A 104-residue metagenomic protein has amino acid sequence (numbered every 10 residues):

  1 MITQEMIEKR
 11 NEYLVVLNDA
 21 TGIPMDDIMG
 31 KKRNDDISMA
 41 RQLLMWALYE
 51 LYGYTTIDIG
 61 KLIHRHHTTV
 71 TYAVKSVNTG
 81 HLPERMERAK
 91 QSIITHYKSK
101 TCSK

Functional and structural regions predicted by a protein language model:
M1-V15: General nucleic-acid-binding
D19-N34: Short, Lys/Arg-enriched N-terminal segment that forms or immediately precedes the first helix of a structured domain
I37-Y54: Short, amphipathic alpha-helical "recognition" segments used to contact nucleic acids or chromatin
A47, K61, Y72: DNA-binding alpha-helical recognition surfaces that contact promoter or target DNA
E50, H64, K75-T79: Residue-level detection of the helix-turn-helix DNA-binding "recognition helix"
T55-L62: Short alpha-helical "recognition helix" segments of helix-turn-helix
H66-T71: Helix-turn-helix DNA-binding helix
G80-K104: Short Lys/Arg-enriched helix C-cap and helix-to-coil transition segments that create basic nucleic-acid-contact patches
